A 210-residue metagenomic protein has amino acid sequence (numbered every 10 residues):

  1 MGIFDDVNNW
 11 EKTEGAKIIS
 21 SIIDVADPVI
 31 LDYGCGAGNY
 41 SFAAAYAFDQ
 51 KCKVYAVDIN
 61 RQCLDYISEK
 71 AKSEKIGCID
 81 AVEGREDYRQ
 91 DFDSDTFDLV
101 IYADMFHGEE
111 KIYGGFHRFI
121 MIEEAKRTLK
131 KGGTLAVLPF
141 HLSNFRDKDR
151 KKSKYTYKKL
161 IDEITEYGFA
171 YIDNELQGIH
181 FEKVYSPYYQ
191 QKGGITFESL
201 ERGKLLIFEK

Functional and structural regions predicted by a protein language model:
N9-P28, A43: Conserved alpha-helix/loop element of class I SAM-dependent methyltransferases that forms part of the SAM/SAH-binding
D27-G36: Conserved class I S-adenosyl-L-methionine
L31, F42-R89: Class I SAM-dependent methyltransferase SAM/SAH-binding core
Q90-V100: A short acidic, Gly/Pro-enriched loop at the edge of an enzyme's catalytic core that lines a small-molecule cofactor
D98-H117: A short SAM/SAH-binding and catalytic strip from SAM-dependent methyltransferases
F116-K131: A short glycine-rich, Lys/Arg-flanked "PGG" loop and its adjoining helix->strand segment in the class I
G132-P139: Conserved beta-strand signature within the Rossmann-like core of class I S-adenosyl-L-methionine
F169-K210: Class I S-adenosyl-L-methionine
